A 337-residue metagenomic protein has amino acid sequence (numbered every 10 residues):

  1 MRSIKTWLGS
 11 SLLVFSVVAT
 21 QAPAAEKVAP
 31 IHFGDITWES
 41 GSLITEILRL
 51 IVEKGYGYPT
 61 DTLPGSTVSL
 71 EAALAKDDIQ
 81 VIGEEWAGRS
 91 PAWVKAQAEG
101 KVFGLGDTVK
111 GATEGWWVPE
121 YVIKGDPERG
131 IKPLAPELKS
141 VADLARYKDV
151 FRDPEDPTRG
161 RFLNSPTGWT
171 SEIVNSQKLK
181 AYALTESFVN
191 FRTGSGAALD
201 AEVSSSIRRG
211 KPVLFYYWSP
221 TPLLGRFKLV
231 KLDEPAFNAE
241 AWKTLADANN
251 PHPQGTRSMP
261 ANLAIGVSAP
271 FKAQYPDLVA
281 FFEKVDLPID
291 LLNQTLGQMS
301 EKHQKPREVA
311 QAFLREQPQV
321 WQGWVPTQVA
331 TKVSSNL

Functional and structural regions predicted by a protein language model:
P23-F33, V150-R159, V320-Q328, L337: Immediate post-signal peptide segment of exported/extracytoplasmic ligand-binding proteins
E26-S40, Y58-L63, R159-L163, F282: Short, well-ordered beta-strand elements
A29, S40, S171-V189, A197-R208 (+2 more regions): An extracytoplasmic/periplasmic, membrane-proximal ligand-sensing/linker region
E39-Y58, Q177-K180: Short, polar/charged alpha-helical segment
T45, G65-K101, E202, P222-F227: Pocket-flanking alpha-helical
A73, I79-G83, L163-A241: Ligand-binding pocket segment of bilobal, Venus flytrap-like solute-binding proteins
V102-L163: A conserved helix-loop-strand patch within extracytoplasmic ligand-binding domains of the periplasmic binding
T221-D286: C-terminal lobe and pocket-closing loops of periplasmic/extracytoplasmic Venus-flytrap solute-binding proteins
